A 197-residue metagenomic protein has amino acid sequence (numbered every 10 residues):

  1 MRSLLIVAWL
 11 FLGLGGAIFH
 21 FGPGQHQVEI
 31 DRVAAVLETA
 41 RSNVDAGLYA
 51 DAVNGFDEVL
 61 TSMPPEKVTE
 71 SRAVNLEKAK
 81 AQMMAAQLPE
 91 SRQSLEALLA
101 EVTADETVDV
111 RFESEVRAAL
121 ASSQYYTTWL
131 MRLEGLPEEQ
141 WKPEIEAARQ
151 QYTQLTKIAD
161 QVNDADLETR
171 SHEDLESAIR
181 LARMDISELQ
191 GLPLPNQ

Functional and structural regions predicted by a protein language model:
R2-H20: Hydrophobic membrane-insertion alpha-helices, especially the h-region of bacterial N-terminal signal peptides
H20-A35, R111, E139: TPR-adjacent "capping" and linker segments in tetratricopeptide-repeat scaffold/adaptor proteins
P23-H26, L60-K67, L99-E106: Solenoid-like repeat scaffolds
D31, E38, E70, L76-E77 (+5 more regions): "A position-specific structural signal for the A-helix of alpha-solenoid helical repeats
D31-E58, S62: Alpha-helical segment of the N-proximal tetratricopeptide repeat
N43, Q82, R117, Q124 (+1 more regions): Residue at a conserved register position within TPR or TPR-like alpha-solenoid repeats
N54-M83, V108: Short, charge-rich amphipathic alpha-helical segments embedded in non-transmembrane helical bundles/solenoids
V68-T69, L88-V102, Y125-D174: Short coil/linker segments at helix-helix boundaries
